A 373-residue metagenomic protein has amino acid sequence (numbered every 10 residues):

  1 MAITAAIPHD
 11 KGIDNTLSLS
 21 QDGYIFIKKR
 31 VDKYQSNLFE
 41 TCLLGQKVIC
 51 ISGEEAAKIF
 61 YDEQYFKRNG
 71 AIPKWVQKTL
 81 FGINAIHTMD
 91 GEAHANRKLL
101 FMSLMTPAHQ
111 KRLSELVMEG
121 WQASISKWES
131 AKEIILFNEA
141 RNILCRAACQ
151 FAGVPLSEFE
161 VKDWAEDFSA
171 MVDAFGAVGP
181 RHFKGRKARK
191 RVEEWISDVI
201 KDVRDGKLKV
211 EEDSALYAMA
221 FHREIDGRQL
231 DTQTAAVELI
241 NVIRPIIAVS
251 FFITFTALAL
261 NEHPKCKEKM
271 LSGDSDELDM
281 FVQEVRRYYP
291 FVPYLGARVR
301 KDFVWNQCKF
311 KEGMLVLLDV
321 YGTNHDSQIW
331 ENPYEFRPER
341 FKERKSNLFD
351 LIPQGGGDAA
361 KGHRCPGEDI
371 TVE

Functional and structural regions predicted by a protein language model:
M1-Q77: N-terminal membrane-proximal hinge/A-helix region immediately C-terminal to the signal-anchor transmembrane segment
L17-D32, S272-C308, M314: Conserved cytochrome P450 K-helix E-x-x-R motif and the immediately C-terminal K′/meander segment
Q110-I247: Cytochrome P450 heme-thiolate monooxygenase catalytic core
A236-N241, I247-L271, P366-E373: Cytochrome P450 catalytic-core helices
Y294, E312-H325: A translation/RNA-centric and nucleic-acid-associated enzymatic feature enriched in Class II aminoacyl-tRNA synthetases
K311-E312, C365: Residue-level recognition of short, solvent-exposed, well-ordered loop/turn junctions that link secondary-structure
D319-S346: Conserved cytochrome P450 K-helix/beta-meander segment immediately N-terminal to the heme-binding cysteine loop
K342-E373: Cytochrome P450 heme-thiolate "Cys pocket" and heme-binding signature region
